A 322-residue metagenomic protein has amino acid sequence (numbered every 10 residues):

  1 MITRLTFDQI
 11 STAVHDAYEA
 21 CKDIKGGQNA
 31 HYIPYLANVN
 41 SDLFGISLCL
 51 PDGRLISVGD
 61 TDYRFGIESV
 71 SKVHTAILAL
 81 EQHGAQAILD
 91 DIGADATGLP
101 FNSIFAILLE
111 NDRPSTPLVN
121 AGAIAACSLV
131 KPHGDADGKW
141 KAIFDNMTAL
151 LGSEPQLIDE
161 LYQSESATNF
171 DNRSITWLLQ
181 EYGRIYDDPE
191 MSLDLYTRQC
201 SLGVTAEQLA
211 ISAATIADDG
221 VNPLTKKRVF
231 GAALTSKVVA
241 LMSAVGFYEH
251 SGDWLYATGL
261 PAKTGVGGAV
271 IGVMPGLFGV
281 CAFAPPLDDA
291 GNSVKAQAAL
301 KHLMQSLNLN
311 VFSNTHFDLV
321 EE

Functional and structural regions predicted by a protein language model:
I2-G26, A79-Q199: Active-site-adjacent helix/loop patches that line small-molecule binding or acyl-intermediate pockets
K22-V58, I271-G272: A short, well-structured edge-of-sheet supersecondary motif
L36-V39, S115-T116, A167, G259-K263 (+1 more regions): Short Gly/Pro-enriched turn/cap motifs at secondary-structure boundaries
D52-G53, G66-L89, S212, V280: Active-site SXXK
D62-R64: A short acidic/small-residue loop/turn micro-motif
T75-L80, A126-V130, I175, L179 (+3 more regions): Buried hydrophobic packing segments
S166-N169, W177-K237, D288-S293: Penicillin-binding protein/beta-lactamase superfamily catalytic region
D219-E322: Structured C-terminal helix/loop/strand segments within mature extracytoplasmic catalytic/sensor domains
